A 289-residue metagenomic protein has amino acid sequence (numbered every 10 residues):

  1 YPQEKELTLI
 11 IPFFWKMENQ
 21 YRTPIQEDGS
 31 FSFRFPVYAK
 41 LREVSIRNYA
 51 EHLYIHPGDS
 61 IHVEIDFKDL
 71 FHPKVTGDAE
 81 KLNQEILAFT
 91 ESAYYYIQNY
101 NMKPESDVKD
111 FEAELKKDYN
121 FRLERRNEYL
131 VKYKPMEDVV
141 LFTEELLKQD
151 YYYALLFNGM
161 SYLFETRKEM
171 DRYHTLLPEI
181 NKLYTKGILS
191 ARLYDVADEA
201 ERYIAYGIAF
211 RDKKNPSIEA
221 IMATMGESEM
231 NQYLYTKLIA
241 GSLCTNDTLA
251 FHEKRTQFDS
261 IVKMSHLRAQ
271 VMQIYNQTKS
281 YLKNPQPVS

Functional and structural regions predicted by a protein language model:
Y1-F142, L146, A154-G159: A non-transmembrane, solvent-exposed segment enriched in polar/low-complexity residues
K134-P135, I221-S228, S260-S265: Solenoid-like repeat scaffolds
V139, M225-G226, M230, N246: Structural signature of alpha-solenoid helical repeat scaffolds
E144-R211: Extended amphipathic alpha-helical segments with heptad-repeat/coiled-coil character used for oligomerization, fusion
Y153, F157, K237-G241, I261: Alpha-helical protein-protein interaction scaffolds
T166-N181, K213-M222, T248-I261, V288-S289: Alpha-helical repeat scaffolds
D198-E201, E229-T236: Generic helix N-cap/helix-start motif at coil->alpha-helix transitions
C244-S289: N-proximal helix/coil linker or "cap" segments that precede and/or mark the start of modular domains
